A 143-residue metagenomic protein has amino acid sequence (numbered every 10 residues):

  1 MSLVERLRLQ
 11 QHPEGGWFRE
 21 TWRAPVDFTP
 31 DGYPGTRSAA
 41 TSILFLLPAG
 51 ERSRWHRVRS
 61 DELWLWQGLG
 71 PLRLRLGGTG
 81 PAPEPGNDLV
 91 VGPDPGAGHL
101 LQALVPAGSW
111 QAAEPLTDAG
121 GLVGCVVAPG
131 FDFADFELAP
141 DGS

Functional and structural regions predicted by a protein language model:
M1-A103, W110-A113, D118-G120, C125-F133 (+1 more regions): Non-catalytic, conserved peripheral segments adjacent to functional cores
